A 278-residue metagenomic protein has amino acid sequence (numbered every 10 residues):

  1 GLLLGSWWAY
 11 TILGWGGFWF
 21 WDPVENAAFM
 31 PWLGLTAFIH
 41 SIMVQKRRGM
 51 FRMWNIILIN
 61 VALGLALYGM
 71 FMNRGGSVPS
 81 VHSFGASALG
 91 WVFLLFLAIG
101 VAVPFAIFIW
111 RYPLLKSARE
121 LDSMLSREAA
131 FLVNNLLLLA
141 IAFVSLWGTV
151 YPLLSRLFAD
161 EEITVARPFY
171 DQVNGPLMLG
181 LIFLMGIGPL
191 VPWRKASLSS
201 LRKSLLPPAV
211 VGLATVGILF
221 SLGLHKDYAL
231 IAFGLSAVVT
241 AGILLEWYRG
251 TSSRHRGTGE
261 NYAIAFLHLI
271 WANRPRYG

Functional and structural regions predicted by a protein language model:
G1-I12, F51-M53, S126-A129, G259-I264: Short, motif-level signal for alpha-helix interfacial/capping segments enriched in acidic residues and aromatics/proline
G1-L2, L63-F71, L213-I218: Aromatic-anchored segments of alpha-helical transmembrane domains
L2-L13, I42-Q45, P192-K195, L219-F220 (+1 more regions): Conserved helix-loop functional segments at active or binding sites
L4-E25, G76-S83: Interfacial helix-loop-helix junctions of multi-pass membrane proteins
S6, I39, L67, P189 (+1 more regions): Alpha-helical transmembrane segments of multipass membrane proteins
P23-M30, P79-G278: Contiguous transmembrane helix-bundle modules in multi-pass membrane proteins
V24, A28-G34, I42, K46: Acidic, metal-ion-coordinating active-site neighborhood of RNase H-like domains and the RT-RNase H "connection"/linker
A37-F38, M43-A66, G85-A86, L94-V103 (+1 more regions): Phosphate/diphosphate-binding loops
